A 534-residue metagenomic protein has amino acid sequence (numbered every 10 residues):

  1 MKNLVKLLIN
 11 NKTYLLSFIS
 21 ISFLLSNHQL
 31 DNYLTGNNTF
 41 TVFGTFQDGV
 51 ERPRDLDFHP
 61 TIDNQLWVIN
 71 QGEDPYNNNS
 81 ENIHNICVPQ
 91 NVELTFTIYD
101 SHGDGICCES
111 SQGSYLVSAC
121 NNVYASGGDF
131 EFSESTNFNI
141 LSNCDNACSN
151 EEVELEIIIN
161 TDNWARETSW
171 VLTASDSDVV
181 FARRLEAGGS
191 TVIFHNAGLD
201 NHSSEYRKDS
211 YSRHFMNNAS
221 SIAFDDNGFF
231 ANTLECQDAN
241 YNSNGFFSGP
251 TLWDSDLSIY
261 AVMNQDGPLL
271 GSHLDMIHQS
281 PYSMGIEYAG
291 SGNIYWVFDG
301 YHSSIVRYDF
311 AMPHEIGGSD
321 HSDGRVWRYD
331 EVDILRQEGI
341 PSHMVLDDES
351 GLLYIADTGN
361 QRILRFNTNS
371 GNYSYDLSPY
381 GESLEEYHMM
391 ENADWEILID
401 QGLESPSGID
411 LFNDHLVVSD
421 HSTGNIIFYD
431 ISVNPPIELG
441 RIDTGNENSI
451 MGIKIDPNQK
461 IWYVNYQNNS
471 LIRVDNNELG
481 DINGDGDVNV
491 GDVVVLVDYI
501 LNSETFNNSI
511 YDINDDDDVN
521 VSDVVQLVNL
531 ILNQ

Functional and structural regions predicted by a protein language model:
N27-V50, S204-Y206, P268-G271, M389-W395: A short helix->beta-strand "capping" segment at the edge of beta-propeller domains
D48-I62, S212-F230, H273-N293, R328-G351 (+2 more regions): Beta-rich, blade/repeat-based domains predominating in secreted/periplasmic proteins but also intracellular
G49, H59-T61, Q65-Y76, V179 (+12 more regions): Conserved beta-strand positions in repeat-built beta-propeller and related beta-rich domains
L66-S80, V179, L185-R207, D256 (+1 more regions): Beta-propeller domains
N77-L185: Loop and turn regions of beta-sandwich accessory domains that flank beta-strands and are enriched in small/polar
F194-H202, W253-Q265, Y308-D320, F366-E385 (+2 more regions): Short loop/turn segments immediately following beta-strands, especially the blade-tip and inter-blade linker loops
Y354-R362, F366, H388-V433: Loop/turn-rich, solvent-exposed surfaces of beta-rich toroidal or solenoidal domains
D475-Q534: Cellulosome-associated attachment modules in secreted, modular CAZymes
